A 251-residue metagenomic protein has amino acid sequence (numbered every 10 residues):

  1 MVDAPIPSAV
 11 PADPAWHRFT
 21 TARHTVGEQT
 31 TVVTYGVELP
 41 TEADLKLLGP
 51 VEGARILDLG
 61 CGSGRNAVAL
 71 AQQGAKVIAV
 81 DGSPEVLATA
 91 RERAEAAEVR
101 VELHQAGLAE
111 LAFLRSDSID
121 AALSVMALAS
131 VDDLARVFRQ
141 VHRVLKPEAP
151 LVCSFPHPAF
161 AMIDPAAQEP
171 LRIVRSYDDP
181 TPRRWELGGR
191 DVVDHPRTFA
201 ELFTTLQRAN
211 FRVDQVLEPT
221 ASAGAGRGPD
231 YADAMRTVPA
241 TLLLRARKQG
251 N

Functional and structural regions predicted by a protein language model:
M1-E52, R65-A69, V86, R93 (+1 more regions): Conserved class I S-adenosyl-L-methionine
R55-L59, S63-E110: Class I SAM-dependent methyltransferase SAM/SAH-binding core
F113-A121: A short acidic, Gly/Pro-enriched loop at the edge of an enzyme's catalytic core that lines a small-molecule cofactor
D120-L134: A short SAM/SAH-binding and catalytic strip from SAM-dependent methyltransferases
A135-P150: A short glycine-rich, Lys/Arg-flanked "PGG" loop and its adjoining helix->strand segment in the class I
L151-P182: Conserved class I S-adenosyl-L-methionine
F155, A159, L187-E201: Acceptor-substrate binding/catalytic loop of class I
V193-V216: Short alpha-helix
